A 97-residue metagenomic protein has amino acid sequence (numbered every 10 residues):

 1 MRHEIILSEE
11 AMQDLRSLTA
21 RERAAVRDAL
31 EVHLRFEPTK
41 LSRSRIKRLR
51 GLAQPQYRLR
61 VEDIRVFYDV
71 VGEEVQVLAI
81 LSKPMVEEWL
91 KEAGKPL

Functional and structural regions predicted by a protein language model:
R2, E9, Q13-S17, V61-R65 (+1 more regions): Enriched for short, Lys/Arg-rich terminal
L7-S44: N-terminal first-folded block
A20, A24, S42, P55-Y57 (+2 more regions): Short alpha-helical segments used as structural interaction elements across diverse proteins
V32-R58, E88: A short, surface-exposed loop/turn module that caps and links secondary-structure elements
